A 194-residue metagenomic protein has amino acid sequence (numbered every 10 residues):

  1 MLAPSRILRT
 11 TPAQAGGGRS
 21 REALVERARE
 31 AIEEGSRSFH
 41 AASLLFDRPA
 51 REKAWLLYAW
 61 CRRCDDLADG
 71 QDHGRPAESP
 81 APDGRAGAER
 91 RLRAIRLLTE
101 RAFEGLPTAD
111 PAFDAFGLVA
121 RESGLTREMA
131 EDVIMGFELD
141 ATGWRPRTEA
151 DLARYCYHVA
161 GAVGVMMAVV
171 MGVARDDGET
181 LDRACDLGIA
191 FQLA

Functional and structural regions predicted by a protein language model:
M1-A194: Acidic catalytic motifs of isoprenoid enzymes
